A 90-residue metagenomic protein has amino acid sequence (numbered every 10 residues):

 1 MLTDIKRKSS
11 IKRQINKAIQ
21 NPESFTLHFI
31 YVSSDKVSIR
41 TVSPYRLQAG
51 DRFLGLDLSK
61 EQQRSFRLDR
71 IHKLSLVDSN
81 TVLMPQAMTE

Functional and structural regions predicted by a protein language model:
M1-E90: Short glycine- and basic-residue-enriched patches
